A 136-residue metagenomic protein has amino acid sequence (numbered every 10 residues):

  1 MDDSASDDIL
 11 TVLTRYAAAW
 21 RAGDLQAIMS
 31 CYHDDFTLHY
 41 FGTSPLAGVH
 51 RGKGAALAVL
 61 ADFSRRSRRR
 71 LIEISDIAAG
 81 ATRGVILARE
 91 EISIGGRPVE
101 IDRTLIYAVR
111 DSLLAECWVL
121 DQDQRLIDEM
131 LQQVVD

Functional and structural regions predicted by a protein language model:
M1-D34, L131-D136: Short, low-complexity N-terminal intrinsically disordered segments enriched in polar/charged residues
Y16, I28-M29, F36, G52 (+4 more regions): Hydrophobic pocket/interface hotspot
L25-A27, H33-A81: A solvent-exposed, acidic/Ser-Thr-rich amphipathic alpha-helical stretch
Y32, E90-I92, L105, L120-D121: Short beta-strand segments enriched in hydrophobic/aromatic residues within well-folded beta-rich domains
L71-I72, V99-L105: Short, surface-exposed coil-to-beta transition loops
A81-E90: A short hydrophobic beta-strand element
I92-E100: Short, cysteine-centered beta-strand-loop-beta hairpins and adjacent loop/turn segments enriched in charged/polar
D102-M130: Short beta-strand edge/turn micro-motifs at domain boundaries
